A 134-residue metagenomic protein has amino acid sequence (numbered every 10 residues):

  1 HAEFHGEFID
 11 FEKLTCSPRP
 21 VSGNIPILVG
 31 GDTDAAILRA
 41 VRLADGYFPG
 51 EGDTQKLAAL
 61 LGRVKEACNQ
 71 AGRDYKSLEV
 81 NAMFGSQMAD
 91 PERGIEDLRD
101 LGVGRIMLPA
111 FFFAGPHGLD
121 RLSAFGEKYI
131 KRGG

Functional and structural regions predicted by a protein language model:
H1-G134: Active-site-adjacent structural elements that line small-molecule/cofactor binding pockets in enzymes
